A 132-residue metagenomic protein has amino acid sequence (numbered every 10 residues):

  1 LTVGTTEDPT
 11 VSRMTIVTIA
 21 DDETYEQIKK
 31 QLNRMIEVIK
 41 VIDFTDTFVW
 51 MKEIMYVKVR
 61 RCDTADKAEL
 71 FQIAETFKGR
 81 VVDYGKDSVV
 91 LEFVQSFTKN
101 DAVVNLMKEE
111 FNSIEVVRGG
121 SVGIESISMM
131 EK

Functional and structural regions predicted by a protein language model:
L1-R13, V17-K132: Long, contiguous binding/interaction regions
